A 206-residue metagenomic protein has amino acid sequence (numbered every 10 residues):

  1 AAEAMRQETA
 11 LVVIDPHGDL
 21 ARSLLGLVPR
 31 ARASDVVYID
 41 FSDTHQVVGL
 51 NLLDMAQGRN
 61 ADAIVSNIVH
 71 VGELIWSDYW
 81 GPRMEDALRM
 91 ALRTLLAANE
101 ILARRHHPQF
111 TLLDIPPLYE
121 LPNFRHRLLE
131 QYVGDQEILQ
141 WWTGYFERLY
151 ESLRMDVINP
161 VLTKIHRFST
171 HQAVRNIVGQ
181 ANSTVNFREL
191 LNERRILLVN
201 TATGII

Functional and structural regions predicted by a protein language model:
A1-I206: P-loop NTPase motor domains
